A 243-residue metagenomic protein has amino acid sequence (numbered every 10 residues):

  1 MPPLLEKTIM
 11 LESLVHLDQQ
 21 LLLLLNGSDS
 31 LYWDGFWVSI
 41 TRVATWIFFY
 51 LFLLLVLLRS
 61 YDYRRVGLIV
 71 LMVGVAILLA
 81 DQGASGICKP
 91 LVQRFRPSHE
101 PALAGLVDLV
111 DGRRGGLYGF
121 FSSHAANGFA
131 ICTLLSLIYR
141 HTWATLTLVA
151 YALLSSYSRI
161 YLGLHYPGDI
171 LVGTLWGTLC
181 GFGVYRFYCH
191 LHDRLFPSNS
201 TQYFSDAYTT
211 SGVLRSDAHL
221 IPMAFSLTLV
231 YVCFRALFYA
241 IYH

Functional and structural regions predicted by a protein language model:
M1-Y50, A84-R114, L237-H243: N-terminal transmembrane-helix/juxtamembrane module of multi-pass inner/ER membrane proteins
E12, D62-R65, I69, F95-P97 (+1 more regions): Helix-coil boundary and interhelical linker segments in multi-pass alpha-helical membrane proteins
G27-V38, L58-I69, Y161-Y166, S211-R215: Membrane-helix interfacial "entry" motifs
T41-L57, L71, H124-N127: Hydrophobic alpha-helical transmembrane segments
V43-A44, Y61-R64, Y139-W143: Transmembrane helix interruption/hinge and helix-loop junction motifs
L55-G83, T145: Interfacial segments of alpha-helical transmembrane regions
L71-P97, L171, W176: Membrane helix-loop-helix hairpins that form the core translocation module of multi-pass transporters
D108-Y242: Membrane-embedded catalytic cores of phosphoryl/pyrophosphoryl-handling enzymes
